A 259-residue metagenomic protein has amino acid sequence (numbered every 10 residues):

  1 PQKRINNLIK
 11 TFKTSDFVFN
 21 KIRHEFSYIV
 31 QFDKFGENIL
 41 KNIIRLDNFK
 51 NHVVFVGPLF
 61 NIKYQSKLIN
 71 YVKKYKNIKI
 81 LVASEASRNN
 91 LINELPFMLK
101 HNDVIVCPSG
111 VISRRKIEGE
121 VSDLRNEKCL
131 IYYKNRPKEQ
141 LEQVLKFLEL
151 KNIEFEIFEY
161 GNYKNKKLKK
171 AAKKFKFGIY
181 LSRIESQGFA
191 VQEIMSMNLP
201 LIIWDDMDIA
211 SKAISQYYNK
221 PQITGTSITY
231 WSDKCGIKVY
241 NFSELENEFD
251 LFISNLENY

Functional and structural regions predicted by a protein language model:
P1-N42: N-terminal pre-catalytic "stem/leader" segment of glycosyltransferase-like enzymes
R23-E25, E37-V53, N70-Y75, P96-L99 (+1 more regions): Glycosyltransferases and closely related glycan-assembly transferases that use nucleotide-activated donors
I29-D33, I43-K63, K79-L81: Active-site proximal beta-strand in glycosyltransferases
Q65-K67, N77-H101, E139-Q140: A short, active-site helix/loop in glycosyltransferases that binds the activated sugar's phosphate group
N89-N93, S109-L168: Conserved catalytic-core segment of nucleotide-activated headgroup transferases in glycan assembly
A171-F175: Short alpha-helical donor nucleotide-sugar binding micro-motif in glycosyltransferases
R183: Aromatic "clamp/platform" in nucleotide-sugar-dependent glycosyltransferases that forms part of the donor/acceptor
Q187-Y259: Catalytic binding pocket for nucleotide-activated donors in carbohydrate/polymer assembly enzymes
